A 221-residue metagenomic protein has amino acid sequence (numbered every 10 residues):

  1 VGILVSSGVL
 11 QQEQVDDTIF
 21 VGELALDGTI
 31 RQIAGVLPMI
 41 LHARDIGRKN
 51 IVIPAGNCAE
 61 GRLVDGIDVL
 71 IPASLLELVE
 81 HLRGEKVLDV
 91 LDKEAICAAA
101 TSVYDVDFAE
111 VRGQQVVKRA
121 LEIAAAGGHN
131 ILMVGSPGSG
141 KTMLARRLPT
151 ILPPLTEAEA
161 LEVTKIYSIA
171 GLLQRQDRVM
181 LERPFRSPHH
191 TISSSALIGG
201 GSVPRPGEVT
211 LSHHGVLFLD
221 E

Functional and structural regions predicted by a protein language model:
V1-L132, S136-M143: Peripheral, non-AAA+ core regions of ATP-driven protein-machinery
G8-V9, R83-V87, A126, N130 (+5 more regions): Generic secondary-structure signature for well-ordered alpha-helical cores
Q11-E13, D45, A124-A126, H189-H190 (+2 more regions): Conserved catalytic network of the ASCE P-loop NTPase/AAA+ motor domain
A25-Q32, A109-V111, P184-P188, S195-G200 (+1 more regions): Flexible beta-alpha connector loops of hexameric P-loop NTPases
I96-Y104, L161-I169, L173, E182: AAA+ P-loop NTPase catalytic core
E122, R178-P184, S194-L217: Conserved alpha-helical scaffold flanking the Walker A/P-loop in AAA+ ATPase domains
L132-D177: Walker A/P-loop
M133, V216-L219: Walker B beta-strand of ABC/ABC-like P-loop ATPase nucleotide-binding domains, specifically the conserved hydrophobic
